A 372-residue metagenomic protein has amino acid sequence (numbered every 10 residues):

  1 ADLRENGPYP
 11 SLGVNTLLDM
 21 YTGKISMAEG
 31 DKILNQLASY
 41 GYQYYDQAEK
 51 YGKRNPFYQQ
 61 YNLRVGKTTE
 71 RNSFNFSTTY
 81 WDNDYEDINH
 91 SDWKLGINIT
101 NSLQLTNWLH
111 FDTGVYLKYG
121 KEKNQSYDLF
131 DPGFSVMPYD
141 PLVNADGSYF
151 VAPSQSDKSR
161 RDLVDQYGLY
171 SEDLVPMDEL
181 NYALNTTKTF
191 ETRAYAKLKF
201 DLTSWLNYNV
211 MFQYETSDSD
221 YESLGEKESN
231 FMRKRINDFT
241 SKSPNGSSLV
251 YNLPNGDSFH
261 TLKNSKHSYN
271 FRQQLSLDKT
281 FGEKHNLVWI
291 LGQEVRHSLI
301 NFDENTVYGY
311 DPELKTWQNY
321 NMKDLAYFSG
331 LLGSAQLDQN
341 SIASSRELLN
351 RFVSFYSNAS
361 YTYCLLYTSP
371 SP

Functional and structural regions predicted by a protein language model:
A1, G52-K53, Q60-D82, G96-Q104 (+2 more regions): Predominantly transmembrane beta-strands of Gram-negative outer membrane beta-barrel pores used for transport
A1-G41, Y85-H90, T100-E191, N209-M211 (+1 more regions): Surface-exposed loop/interface segments of Gram-negative outer-membrane beta-barrel transport/assembly proteins
D46-Y51, P56: Periplasmic N-terminal accessory/gating domains of Gram-negative outer-membrane beta-barrel systems
F57-Y61, R351-F355: Conserved alpha/beta core surface patches that mediate binding of polyanionic ligands
Y58, T69-E70, Q104-W108, D201-T203 (+3 more regions): Outer-membrane beta-barrel channels and translocator barrels
L63-K67, I97-L103, A194-F200, Q273-K279 (+1 more regions): Residues on the lipid-exposed face of transmembrane beta-strands in outer-membrane beta-barrel proteins
E70-N72, L349-S354, Y363: Short, flexible loop/turn motifs enriched in small residues
Y367-P372: Conserved small/polar residues in nucleotide/adenosyl-binding loops
